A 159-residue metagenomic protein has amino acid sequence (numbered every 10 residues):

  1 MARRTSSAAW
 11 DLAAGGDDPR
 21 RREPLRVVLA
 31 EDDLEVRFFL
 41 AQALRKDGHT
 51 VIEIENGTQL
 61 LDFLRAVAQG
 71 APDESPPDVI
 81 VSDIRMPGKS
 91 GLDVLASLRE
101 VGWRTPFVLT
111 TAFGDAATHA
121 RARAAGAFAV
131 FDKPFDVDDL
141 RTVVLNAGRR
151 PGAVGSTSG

Functional and structural regions predicted by a protein language model:
M1-V28, L34-Q42, D47, R65-E74 (+1 more regions): Non-catalytic signal-transmission and effector/linker regions of two-component phosphorelay proteins
E53-V79: Acidic, metal-coordinating helix/loop segments flanking the phosphotransfer/catalytic sites of two-component signaling
N56, S90-D93: Acidic catalytic/metal-coordinating carboxylates
M86: Receiver (REC) domain active-site loop signature in two-component systems and cognate sites in sensor histidine kinases
L92-W103: Short amphipathic alpha-helix used as the core "switch/output" element in two-component signaling
D93, G114-A129, T142: Alpha4 helix (beta4-alpha4-beta5 surface) of REC/receiver domains from two-component response regulators
K133: A Lys-centered signature of the CheY-like receiver
